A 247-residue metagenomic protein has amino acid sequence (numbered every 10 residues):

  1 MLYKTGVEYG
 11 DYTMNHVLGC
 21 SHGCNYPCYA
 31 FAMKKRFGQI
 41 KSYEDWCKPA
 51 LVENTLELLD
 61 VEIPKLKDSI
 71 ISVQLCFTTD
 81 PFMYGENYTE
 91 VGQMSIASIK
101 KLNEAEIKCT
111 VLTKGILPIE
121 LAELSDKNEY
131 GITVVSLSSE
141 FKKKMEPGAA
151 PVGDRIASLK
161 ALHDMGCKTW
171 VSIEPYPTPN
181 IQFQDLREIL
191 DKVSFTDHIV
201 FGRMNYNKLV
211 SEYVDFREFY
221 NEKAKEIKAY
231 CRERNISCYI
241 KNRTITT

Functional and structural regions predicted by a protein language model:
M1-S21, N25-S72: N-terminal [4Fe-4S]-dependent radical SAM core
L2-Y3, V7-H22, K143-M145, P151-V152 (+3 more regions): Non-transmembrane, interaction-prone segments in cytosolic or luminal domains
C47-A50, Y88, R234: Generic alpha-helical secondary structure signal
T55-E226, Y230: Conserved AdoMet/S-adenosylmethionine-binding subsite of the radical SAM
T113-G115, P175, E233-T247: Acidic carboxylate-rich catalytic motifs and surrounding loops in phosphoryl-/glycosyl-chemistry enzymes
